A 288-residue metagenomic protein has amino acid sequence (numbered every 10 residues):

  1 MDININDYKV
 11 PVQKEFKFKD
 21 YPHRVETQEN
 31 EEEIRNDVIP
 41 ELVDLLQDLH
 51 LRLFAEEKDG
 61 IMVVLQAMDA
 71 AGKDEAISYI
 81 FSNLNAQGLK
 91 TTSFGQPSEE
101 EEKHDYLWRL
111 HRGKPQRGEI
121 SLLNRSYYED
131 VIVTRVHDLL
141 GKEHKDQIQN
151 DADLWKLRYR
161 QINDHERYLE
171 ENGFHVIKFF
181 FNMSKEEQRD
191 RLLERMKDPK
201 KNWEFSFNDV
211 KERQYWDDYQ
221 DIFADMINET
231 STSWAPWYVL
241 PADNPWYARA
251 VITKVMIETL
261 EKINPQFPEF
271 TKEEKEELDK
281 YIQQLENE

Functional and structural regions predicted by a protein language model:
M1-V43: Charged, amphipathic alpha-helical linker segments immediately N-terminal to NTP-binding catalytic cores
E29-D37, Q87-L154: Conserved nucleotide-sensing/catalytic segment adjacent to the nucleotide-binding pocket in NTP-handling enzymes
L45-A55: Pre-Walker A adenine-sensing motif
D59-G60, G118-I120, G173-I177: Loop/turn-to-beta-strand initiation segments
L65-F81: Glycine-rich phosphate-binding P-loop
P97-E100, S126-D130, D138, N182-R189 (+2 more regions): Conserved nucleotide-binding/hydrolysis micro-motifs of P-loop NTPases
R135-Y159, R167-D221, P268-K275: A glycine- and Lys/Arg-enriched "phosphate-lid" helix/loop adjacent to the NTP-binding pocket of small-molecule kinases
Y215, Y219-E288: NTP-dependent small-molecule kinase module
